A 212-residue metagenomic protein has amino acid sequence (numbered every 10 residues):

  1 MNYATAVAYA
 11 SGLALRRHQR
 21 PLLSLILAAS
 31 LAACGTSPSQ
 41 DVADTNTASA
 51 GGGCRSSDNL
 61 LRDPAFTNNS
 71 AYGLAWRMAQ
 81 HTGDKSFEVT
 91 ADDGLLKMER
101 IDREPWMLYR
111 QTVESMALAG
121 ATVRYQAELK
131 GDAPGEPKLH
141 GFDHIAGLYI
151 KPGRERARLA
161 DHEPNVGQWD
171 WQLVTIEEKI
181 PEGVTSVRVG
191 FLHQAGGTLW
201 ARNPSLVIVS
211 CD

Functional and structural regions predicted by a protein language model:
M1-A4, C34-T36: N-terminal acidic, proline/glycine-rich, low-complexity intrinsically disordered segments
Y3-L23: Bacterial N-terminal signal peptides that target proteins for export
T5-A8, A29, S39, A50: Intrinsically disordered, low-complexity repeat segments enriched in small/polar residues
P21-A32: Bacterial N-terminal signal peptides
C34-D212: Extracellular and organelle-lumenal recognition/adhesion modules and their flexible linkers in secreted
